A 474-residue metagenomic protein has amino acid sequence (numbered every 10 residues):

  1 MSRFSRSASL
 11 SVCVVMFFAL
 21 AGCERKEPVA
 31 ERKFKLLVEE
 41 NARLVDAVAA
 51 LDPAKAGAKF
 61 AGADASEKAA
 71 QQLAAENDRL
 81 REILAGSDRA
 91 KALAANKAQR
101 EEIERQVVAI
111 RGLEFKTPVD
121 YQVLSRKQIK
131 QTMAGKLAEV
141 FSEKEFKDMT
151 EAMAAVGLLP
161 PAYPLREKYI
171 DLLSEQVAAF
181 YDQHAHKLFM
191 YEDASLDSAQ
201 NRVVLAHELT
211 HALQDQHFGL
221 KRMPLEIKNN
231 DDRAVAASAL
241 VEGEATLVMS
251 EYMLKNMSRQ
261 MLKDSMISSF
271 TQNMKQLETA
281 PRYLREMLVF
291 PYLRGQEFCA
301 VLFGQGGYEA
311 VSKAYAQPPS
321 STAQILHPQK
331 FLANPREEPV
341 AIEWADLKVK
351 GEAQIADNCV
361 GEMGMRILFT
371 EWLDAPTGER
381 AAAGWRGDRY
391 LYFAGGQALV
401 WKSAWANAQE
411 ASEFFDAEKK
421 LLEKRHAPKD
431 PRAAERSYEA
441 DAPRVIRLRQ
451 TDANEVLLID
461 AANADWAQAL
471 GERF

Functional and structural regions predicted by a protein language model:
C23-K26: Bacterial signal peptide processing site
E31, K35-V38, A42-V45, A49-D52 (+4 more regions): Specific heptad-register signal in long alpha-helical coiled-coils
K97-D197: Auxiliary, metal-adjacent structural segments of Zn-dependent hydrolase domains
V107, V203-L220, A245-T246, C299: Active-site recognition of the HExxH zinc-binding catalytic motif
L188-A206, R233-A237: Short pre-active-site segment immediately N-terminal to the catalytic Zn-binding motif
D215-S265: Post-HExxH zinc-binding segment in Zn-dependent metallohydrolases
K275-K402, E410: Pan-zinc metallopeptidase signature
R386-F474: C-terminal soluble interaction/assembly domains
